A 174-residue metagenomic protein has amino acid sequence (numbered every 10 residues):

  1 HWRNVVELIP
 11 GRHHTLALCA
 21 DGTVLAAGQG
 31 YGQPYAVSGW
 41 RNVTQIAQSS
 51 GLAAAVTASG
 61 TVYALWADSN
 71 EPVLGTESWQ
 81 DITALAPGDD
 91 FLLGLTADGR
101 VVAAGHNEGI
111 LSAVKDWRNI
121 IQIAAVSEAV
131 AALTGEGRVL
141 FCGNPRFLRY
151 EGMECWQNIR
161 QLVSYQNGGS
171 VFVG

Functional and structural regions predicted by a protein language model:
H1, L25-G39, Y63-S78, V102-D116 (+2 more regions): Short glycine/serine- and acidic-residue-enriched loop/turn motifs that recur at repeat junctions
W2, T15, W40, L52-T57 (+5 more regions): Aromatic/pi-system hotspot detector in well-structured domains
V5-V6, V43-S50, D81-A84, I120-Q122 (+3 more regions): Repeated scaffold domains used in trafficking and secretory/extracellular systems, primarily beta-propellers
V6-E7, L25, S38, T44 (+7 more regions): N-terminal non-cleavable signal-anchor helices
P10, T61, D81, P87-D90 (+3 more regions): Residue-level hotspots at or immediately adjacent to binding/recognition sites across diverse folds
H14-A17, A26, L52-A55, A64 (+5 more regions): Conserved core positions of repeat-based scaffolds
D21, S59, D98, G135-E136: Acidic/polar residues in short coil/turn loops that connect beta-strands within repeat-based beta-sheet scaffolds
